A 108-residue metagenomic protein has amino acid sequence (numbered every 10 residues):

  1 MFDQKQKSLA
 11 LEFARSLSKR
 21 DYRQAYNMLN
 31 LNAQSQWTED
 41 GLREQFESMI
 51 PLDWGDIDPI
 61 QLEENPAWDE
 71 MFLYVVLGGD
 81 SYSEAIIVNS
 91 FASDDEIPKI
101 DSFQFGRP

Functional and structural regions predicted by a protein language model:
M1-R15, K19: Short, low-complexity N-terminal intrinsically disordered segments enriched in polar/charged residues
D3, A14, E47, A92 (+1 more regions): Compositionally biased, low-structure terminal segments
S8, E12, R23-P66: Short solvent-exposed beta->alpha transition segments
L17, Y26, N30, V76-G78 (+1 more regions): Generic alpha-helical secondary structure signal
W54, P59-P108: Exposed beta-sheet edge and beta->alpha loop/turn motif
